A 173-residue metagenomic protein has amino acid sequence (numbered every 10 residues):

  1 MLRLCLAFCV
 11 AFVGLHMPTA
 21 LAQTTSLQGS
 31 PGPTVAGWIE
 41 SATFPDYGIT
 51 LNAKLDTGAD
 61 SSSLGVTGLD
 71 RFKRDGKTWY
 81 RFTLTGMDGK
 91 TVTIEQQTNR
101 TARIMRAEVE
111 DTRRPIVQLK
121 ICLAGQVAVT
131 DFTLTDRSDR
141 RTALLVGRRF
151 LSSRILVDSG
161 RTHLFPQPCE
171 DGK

Functional and structural regions predicted by a protein language model:
M1-L2: N-terminal secretory signal peptides that target proteins for export/translocation
C5-H16: Bacterial N-terminal signal peptides
L21-K173: Pepsin/retropepsin-fold aspartyl endopeptidases
